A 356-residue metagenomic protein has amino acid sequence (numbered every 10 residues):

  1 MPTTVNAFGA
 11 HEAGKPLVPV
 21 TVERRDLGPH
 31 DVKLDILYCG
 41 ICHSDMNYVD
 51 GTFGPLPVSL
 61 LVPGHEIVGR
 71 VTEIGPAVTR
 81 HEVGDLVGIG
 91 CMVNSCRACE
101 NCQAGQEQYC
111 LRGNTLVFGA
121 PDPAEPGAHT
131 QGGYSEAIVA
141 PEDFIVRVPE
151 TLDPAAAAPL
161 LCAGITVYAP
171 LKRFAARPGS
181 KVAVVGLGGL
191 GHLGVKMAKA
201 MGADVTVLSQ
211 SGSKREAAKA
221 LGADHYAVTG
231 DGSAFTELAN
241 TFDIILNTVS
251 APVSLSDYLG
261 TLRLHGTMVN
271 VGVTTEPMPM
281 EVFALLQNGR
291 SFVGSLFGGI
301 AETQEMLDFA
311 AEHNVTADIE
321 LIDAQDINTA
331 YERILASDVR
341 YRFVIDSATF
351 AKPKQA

Functional and structural regions predicted by a protein language model:
P2-V5, I300-A356: C-terminal hydrophobic helical "lid"/dimerization subdomain of Rossmann-like NAD(P)H-dependent oxidoreductases
R25-C39, T52-Q103, Q108, Q131 (+1 more regions): Glycine-rich beta-strand-centered segment in the early N-terminal region that forms part of a ligand/cofactor-binding
L86, K181, G266-T267, S291: Short glycine-centered segments of the SAM/dcSAM-binding site in methyltransferase folds
C96-V185: NAD(P)H dinucleotide-binding glycine-rich loop of Rossmann-like/cofactor-binding domains, especially the beta1-alpha1
A163, G186-L190, V273: Glycine-rich Rossmann-fold phosphate-binding loop(s) that bind the pyrophosphate of adenine dinucleotide cofactors
P178-L187, K199-D257: Adenosine-nucleotide cofactor-binding segment
L262-R263: Helix-to-beta-strand junctions that scaffold the AdoMet/dcAdoMet cofactor pocket in Class I SAM-dependent enzymes
T267-V269, M280-E320: Rossmann-fold dehydrogenase core element
